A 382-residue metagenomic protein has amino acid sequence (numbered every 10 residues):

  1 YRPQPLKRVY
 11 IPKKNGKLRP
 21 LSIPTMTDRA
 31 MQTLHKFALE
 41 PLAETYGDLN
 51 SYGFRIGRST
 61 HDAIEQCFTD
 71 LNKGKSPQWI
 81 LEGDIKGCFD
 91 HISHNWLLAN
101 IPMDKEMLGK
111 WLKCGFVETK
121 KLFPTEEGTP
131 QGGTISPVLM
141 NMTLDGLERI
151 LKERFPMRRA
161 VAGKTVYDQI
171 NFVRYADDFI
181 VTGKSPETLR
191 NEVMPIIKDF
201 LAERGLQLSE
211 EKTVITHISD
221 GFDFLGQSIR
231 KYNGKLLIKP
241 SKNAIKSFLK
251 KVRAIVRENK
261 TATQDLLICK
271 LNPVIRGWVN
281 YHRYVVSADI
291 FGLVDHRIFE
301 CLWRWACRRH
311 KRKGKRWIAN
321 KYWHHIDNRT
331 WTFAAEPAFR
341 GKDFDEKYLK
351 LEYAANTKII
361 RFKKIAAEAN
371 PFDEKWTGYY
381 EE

Functional and structural regions predicted by a protein language model:
R2-V9, L49-N50, R58, D62-G221: Conserved polymerase palm-domain catalytic core
M26-L34, Y46, I64, F68: Duplex nucleic acid-engaging cores and interfaces of nucleic-acid transaction enzymes
M31-L39, L139-M140: Active/ligand-binding-proximal structured segments within catalytic/core domains that scaffold catalytic residues
F37-G53: Charged boundary/loop elements
T119-L122, R204-K270, V274-R276: A conserved non-catalytic segment of reverse transcriptases and RNA-directed RNA polymerases corresponding to the late
V166, V173, T213-G221, L271-V274 (+2 more regions): A glycine-rich phosphate-binding loop feature that marks nucleotide/adenosyl-phosphate handling sites
I255-R316: Right-hand nucleic-acid polymerase module
C301, A306-E382: Extended C-terminal regions of large enzymes
